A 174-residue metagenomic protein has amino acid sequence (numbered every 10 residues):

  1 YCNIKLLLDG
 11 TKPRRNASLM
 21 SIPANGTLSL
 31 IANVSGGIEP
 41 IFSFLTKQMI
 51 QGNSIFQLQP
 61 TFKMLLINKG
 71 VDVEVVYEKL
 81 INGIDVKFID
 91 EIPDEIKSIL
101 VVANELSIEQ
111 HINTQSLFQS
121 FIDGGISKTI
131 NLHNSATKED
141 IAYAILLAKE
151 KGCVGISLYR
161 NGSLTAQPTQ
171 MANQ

Functional and structural regions predicted by a protein language model:
Y1-D9: Conserved, charged catalytic cores of large soluble enzymes
L8-K12, M20-Q174: Catalytic alpha/beta core of large soluble enzyme barrels
